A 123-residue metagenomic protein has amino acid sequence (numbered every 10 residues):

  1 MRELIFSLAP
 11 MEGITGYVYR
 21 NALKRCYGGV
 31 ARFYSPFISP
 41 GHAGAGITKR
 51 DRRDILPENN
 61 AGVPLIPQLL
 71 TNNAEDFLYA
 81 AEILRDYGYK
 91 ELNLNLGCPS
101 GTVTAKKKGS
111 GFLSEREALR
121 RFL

Functional and structural regions predicted by a protein language model:
R2, M11-I83: Glycine-rich, positively charged N-terminal anion/phosphate-binding segment
M11, T15, P99, G111-L113: Gly/Ser/Thr-rich beta-alpha loop segments that engage phosphate groups in nucleotides
R20, A81-R85, R116-L123: Generic structural signal for well-ordered alpha-helices, preferentially at hydrophobic/aromatic core positions
G29, G88-K90: Short loop/turn motifs at secondary-structure junctions
S35, K90-P99: Non-cysteine beta-strand/loop elements that form the S-adenosyl-L-methionine
F77-A81, L96, T102-K108: Short, conserved acidic/polar surface loops in the N-terminal third of protein domains
G101-L119: Glycine-rich tight-turn/loop motif centered on a GG-T
